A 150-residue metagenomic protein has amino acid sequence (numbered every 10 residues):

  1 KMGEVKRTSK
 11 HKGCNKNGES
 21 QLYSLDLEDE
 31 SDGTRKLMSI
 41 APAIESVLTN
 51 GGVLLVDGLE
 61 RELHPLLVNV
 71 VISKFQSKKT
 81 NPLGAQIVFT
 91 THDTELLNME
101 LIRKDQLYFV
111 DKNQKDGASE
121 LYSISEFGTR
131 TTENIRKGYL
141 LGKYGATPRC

Functional and structural regions predicted by a protein language model:
M2-E45, L59-P65: Conserved ABC ATPase signature
S9, N69-C150: C-terminal lobe/lid and adjacent interdomain/linker elements of RecA-like ASCE P-loop ATPase modules
N15, N50, A85: Polyanion-binding interface signature
K36-L37, G52, Q86: Conserved active-site beta-strand-loop modules that form the wall/rim of enzyme catalytic pockets and either contain
I44-G52: Short basic/glycine-enriched coil/helix segment immediately N-terminal to the Walker B
G52, H64, V71: Long, positively charged binding patches that form subdomain-scale interaction surfaces for polyanionic ligands
L54-D57: Catalytic Walker B motif of ABC-type/P-loop ATPase nucleotide-binding domains
